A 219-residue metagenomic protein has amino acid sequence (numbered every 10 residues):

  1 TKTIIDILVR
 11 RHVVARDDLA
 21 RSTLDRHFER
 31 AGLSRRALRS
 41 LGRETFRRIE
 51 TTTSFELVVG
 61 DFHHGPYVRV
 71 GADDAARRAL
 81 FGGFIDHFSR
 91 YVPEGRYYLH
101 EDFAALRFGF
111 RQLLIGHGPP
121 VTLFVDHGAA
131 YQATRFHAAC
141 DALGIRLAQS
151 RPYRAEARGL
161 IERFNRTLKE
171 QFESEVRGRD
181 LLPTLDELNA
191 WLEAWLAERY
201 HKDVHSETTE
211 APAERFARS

Functional and structural regions predicted by a protein language model:
T1-A20, H63-V70: A short, amphipathic alpha-helix used for macromolecular contacts
D6, S22, R26, A190: DNA-binding alpha-helical recognition surfaces that contact promoter or target DNA
S22, R26-G83, Y91-V92, F103-Q112 (+2 more regions): Mobile-element integrase/transposase regions, centering on the N-terminal DNA-binding/Zn-coordinating module
F62, H87, H127: Residues immediately flanking
R90-G95, A148-S150: Short small-residue beta-strand/loop micro-motif enriched in glycine and branched aliphatics
Y97-D102: A short acidic/small-residue loop/turn micro-motif
L123-H127, Y131-L143, L147-E173, P183-N189 (+1 more regions): RNase H-like two-metal-ion nuclease catalytic core shared by retroviral integrases and related mobile-element nucleases
Q171-S219: Active-site-proximal acidic segments at structured loop/helix or strand boundaries that coordinate catalytic metals
